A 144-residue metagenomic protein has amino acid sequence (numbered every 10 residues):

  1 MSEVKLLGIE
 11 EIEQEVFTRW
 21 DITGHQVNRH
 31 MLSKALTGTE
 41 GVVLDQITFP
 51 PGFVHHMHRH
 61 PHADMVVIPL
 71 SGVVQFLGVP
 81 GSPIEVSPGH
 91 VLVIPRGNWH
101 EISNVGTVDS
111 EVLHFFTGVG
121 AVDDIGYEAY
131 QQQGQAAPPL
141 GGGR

Functional and structural regions predicted by a protein language model:
M1-V42, H56, Y127-R144: A short, N-terminal "cap"/entry segment at the start of jelly-roll beta-barrel domains of the cupin/DSBH fold
K34-V43, P51-V66, P80: A short beta-loop-beta micro-motif enriched in histidine and acidic residues
Q46-I47, V93, V108-D124: A short hydrophobic beta-strand segment most commonly corresponding to one strand of the jelly-roll/cupin
I47-P50, R59-F76, F115-G118: Short, conserved beta-strand element in jelly-roll/cupin
P80-R96: Short acidic-glycine-tyrosine-enriched beta hairpin
S103-G106: Asparagine-centered strand-capping/turn motif at beta-strand->loop junctions
